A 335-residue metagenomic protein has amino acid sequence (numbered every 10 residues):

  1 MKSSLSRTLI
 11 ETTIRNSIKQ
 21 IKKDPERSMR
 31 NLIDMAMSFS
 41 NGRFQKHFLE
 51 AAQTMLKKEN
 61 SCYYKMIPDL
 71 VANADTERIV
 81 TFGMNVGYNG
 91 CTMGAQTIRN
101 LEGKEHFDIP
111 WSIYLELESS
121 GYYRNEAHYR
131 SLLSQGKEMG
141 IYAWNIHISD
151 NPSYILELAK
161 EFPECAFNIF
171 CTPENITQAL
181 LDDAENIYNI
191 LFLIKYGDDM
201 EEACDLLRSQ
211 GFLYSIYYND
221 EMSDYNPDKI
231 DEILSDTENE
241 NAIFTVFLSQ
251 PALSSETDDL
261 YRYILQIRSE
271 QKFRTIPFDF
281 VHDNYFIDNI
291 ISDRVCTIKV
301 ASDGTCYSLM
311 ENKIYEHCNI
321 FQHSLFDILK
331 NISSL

Functional and structural regions predicted by a protein language model:
M1-T54, R268-L335: Accessory C-terminal segments flanking Radical SAM cores
R27, F162-C165, L181-I194, L207-L213 (+3 more regions): Structural recognition of alpha->loop->beta junctions
G42-L115, E138: N-terminal [4Fe-4S]-dependent radical SAM core
E77, F107, Y129-R130, H147: Long alpha-helical, hydrophobic tracts
M84-G90, E126-L132, T177-Q178, G197-A203 (+2 more regions): Well-ordered, non-membrane alpha-helical segments in soluble/globular domains
I113-R124, G136-S153, P163-A203, L207-N226 (+1 more regions): Core AdoMet radical
I155-E157: Domain-exit/linker segments immediately C-terminal to small folded modules
V246-L260, F278-I291: Flexible glycine/acidic-rich beta-alpha junction loops that bind and position SAM and/or redox cofactors in anaerobic
